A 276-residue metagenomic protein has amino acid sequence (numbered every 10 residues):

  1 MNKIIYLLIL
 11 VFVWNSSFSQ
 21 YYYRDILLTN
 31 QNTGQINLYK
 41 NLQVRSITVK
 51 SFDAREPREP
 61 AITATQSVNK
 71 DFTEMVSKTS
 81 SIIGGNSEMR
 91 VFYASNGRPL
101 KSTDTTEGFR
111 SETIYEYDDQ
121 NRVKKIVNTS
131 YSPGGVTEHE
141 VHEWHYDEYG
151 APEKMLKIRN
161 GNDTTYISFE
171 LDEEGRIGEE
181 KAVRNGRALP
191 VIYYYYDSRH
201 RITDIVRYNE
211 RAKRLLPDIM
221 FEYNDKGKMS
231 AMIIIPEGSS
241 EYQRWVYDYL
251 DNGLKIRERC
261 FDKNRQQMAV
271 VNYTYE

Functional and structural regions predicted by a protein language model:
M1-R24: Bacterial Sec-dependent N-terminal signal peptides
Q20-E276: Buried hydrophobic residues that stabilize the cores of well-folded domains
